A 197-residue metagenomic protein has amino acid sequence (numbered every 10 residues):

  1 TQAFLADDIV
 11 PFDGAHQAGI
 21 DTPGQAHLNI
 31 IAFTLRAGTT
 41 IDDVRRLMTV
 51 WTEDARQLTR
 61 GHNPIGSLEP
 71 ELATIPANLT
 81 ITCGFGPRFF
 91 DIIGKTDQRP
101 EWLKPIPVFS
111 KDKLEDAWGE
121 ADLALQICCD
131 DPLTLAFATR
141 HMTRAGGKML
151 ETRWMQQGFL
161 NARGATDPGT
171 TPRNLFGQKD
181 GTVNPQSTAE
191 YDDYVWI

Functional and structural regions predicted by a protein language model:
Q2-I197: Long, histidine/aromatic-enriched segments associated with O2/redox biology
